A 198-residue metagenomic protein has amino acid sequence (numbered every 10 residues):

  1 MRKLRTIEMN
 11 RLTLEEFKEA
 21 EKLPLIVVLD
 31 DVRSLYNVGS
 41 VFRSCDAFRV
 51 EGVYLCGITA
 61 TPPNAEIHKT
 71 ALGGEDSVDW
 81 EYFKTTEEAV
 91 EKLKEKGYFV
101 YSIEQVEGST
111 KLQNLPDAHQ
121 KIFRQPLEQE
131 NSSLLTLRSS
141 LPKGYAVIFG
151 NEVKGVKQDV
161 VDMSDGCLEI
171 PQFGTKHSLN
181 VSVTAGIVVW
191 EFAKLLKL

Functional and structural regions predicted by a protein language model:
R2-I7, R11-V106, A193: RNA substrate-binding interface of SAM-dependent RNA methyltransferases
Y36-N37, T110, G155-V156, L179: Residues that form or flank phosphate/diphosphate-binding pockets in enzymes that use nucleotide phosphates
A65-E66, E91, L112-L115, D159-V160: Short, well-ordered secondary-structure micro-motifs
Q105-G108, N151-K154: Short glycine-rich anion-binding loops that position phosphate/pyrophosphate groups of nucleotides and phosphorylated
Q113-K143: Intrinsic disorder/low-complexity segments
Q158-L198: Structured adenosyl-cofactor binding patch, chiefly the S-adenosyl-L-methionine
